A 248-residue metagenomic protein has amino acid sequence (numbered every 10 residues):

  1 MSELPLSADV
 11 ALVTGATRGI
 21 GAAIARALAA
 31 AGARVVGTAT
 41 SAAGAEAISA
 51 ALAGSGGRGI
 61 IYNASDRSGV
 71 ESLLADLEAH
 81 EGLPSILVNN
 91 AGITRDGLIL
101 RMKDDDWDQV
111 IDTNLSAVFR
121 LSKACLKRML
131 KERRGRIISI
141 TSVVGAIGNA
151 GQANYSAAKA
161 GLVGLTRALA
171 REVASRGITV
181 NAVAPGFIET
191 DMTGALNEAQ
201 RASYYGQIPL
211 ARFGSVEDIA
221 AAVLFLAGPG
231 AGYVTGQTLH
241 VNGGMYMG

Functional and structural regions predicted by a protein language model:
V10, T17-R18: Conserved glycine-rich cofactor-binding loop
A33-I48: Conserved glycine-rich Rossmann-like NAD(P)H-binding loop of the short-chain dehydrogenase/reductase
L98-I99, K103-I111, T193, Y204: Substrate-binding pocket helix/loop in short-chain dehydrogenase/reductase
S122, A158, T166: Active-site helix of classical SDR
K127, R171-S175, G232: Alpha-helical segment proximal to the catalytic Tyr-Lys
S142: Residue(s) in the substrate-gating loop at a strand-loop-helix junction that position the organic substrate next
A174, T179, V234-G236, N242: Short, small/polar-rich loop/turn modules that mediate ligand/substrate recognition or access, typified
